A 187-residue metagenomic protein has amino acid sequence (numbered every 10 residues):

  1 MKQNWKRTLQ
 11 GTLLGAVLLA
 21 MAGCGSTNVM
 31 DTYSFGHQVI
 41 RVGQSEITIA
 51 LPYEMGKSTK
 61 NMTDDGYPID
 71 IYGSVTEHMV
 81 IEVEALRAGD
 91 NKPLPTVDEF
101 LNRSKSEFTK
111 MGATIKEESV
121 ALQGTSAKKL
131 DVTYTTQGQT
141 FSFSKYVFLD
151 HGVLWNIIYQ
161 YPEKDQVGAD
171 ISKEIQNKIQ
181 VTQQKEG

Functional and structural regions predicted by a protein language model:
K2-P68, Q139-T140, Y159-G187: N-terminal targeting sequences that direct proteins away from the cytosol to non-cytosolic compartments
F35, V42-E46, T76-H78, T125-A127 (+1 more regions): Extracytoplasmic
G43, A50-P52, Y72, E84 (+3 more regions): A structural detector for beta-sheet-dominated domains
P68-S74, F141-D150: Short, surface-exposed beta-strand/loop micro-motifs that present aromatic residues
I71-D98: A short acidic-to-branched-hydrophobic micro-motif
I81-V83, V153-P162: Short, well-ordered beta-strand elements
R87-G89, Y134-T136, E163: Beta-strand elements of well-folded, non-transmembrane domains
N102-F148: Signature of long, low-cysteine stretches enriched in small and polar/charged residues
